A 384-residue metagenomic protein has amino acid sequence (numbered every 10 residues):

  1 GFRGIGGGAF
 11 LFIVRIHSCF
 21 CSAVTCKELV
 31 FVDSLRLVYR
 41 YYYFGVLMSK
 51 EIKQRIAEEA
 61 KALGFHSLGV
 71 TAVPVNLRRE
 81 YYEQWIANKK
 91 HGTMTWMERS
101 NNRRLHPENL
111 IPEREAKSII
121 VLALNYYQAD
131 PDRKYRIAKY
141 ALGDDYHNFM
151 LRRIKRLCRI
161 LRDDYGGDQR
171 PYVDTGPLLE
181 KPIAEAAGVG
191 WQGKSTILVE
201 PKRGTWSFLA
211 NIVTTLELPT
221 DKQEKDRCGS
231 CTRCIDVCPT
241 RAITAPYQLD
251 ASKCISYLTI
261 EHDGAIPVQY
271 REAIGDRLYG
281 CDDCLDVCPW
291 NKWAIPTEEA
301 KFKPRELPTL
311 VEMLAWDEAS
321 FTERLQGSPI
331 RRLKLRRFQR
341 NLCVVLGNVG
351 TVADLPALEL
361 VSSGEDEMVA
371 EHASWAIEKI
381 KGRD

Functional and structural regions predicted by a protein language model:
M48-R227, I266, G275: Auxiliary alpha/beta "docking" domains used to position bulky ligands
F65, R233-Y257, D263, D276-K301 (+1 more regions): Iron-sulfur cluster-binding cysteine motifs and their immediate structural context in ferredoxin-like electron-transfer
P304-R336: Alpha-helical adaptor scaffolds
T322-R324, T351-S362, D384: Amphipathic alpha-helical scaffolding segments comprising HEAT/armadillo-like alpha-solenoid repeats
R331-L333, S362-M368: Short coil turns that connect the paired helices of HEAT/ARM alpha-solenoid repeats
R336-R337, V352, E367-M368: Alpha-helix N-cap/helix-start positions at coil->helix boundaries
Q339-G350, E371-G382: Structural detector for internal amphipathic alpha-helices that build alpha-solenoid repeat scaffolds
